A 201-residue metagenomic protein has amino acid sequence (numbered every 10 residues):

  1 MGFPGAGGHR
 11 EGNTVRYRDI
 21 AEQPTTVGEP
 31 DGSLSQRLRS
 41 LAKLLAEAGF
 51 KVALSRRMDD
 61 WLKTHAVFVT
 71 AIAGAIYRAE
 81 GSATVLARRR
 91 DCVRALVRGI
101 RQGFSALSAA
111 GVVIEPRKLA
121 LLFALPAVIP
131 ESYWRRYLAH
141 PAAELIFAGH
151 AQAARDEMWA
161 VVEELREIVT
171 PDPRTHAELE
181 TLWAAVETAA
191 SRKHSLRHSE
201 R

Functional and structural regions predicted by a protein language model:
M1-H65: Rossmann-fold dinucleotide-binding core
T14-E29, Y77-R88, P141-Q152: Helix-loop-beta segment of a Rossmann-like dinucleotide-binding subdomain
S40, L44, A66, A73 (+2 more regions): Alpha-helical scaffold segments in soluble metabolic enzymes
G49-A53, S82-R90, I168-H176: Inter-helical turn/loop segments and adjacent helix faces that build the functional surface of alpha-helical bundle
K51-S55, R78, V113-E115: Short, structured loop/turn "capping" segments at alpha-beta junctions
D59-A87, D91-F104: Active-site-proximal catalytic alpha-helix in oxidoreductases
V97, R101-R201: NAD(P)-dependent Rossmann-like dehydrogenase/reductase catalytic/cofactor-binding core
